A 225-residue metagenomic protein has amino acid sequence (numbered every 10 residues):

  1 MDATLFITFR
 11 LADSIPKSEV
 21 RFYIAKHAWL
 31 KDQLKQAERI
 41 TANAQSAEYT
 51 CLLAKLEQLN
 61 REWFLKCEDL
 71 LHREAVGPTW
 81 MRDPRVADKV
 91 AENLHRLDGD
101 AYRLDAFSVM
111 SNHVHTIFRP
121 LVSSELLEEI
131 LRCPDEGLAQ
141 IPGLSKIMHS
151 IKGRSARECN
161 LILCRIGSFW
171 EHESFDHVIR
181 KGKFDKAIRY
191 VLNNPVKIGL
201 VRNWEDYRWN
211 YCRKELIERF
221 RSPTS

Functional and structural regions predicted by a protein language model:
M1-S225: Short catalytic/metal-binding and nucleic-acid-binding patches
